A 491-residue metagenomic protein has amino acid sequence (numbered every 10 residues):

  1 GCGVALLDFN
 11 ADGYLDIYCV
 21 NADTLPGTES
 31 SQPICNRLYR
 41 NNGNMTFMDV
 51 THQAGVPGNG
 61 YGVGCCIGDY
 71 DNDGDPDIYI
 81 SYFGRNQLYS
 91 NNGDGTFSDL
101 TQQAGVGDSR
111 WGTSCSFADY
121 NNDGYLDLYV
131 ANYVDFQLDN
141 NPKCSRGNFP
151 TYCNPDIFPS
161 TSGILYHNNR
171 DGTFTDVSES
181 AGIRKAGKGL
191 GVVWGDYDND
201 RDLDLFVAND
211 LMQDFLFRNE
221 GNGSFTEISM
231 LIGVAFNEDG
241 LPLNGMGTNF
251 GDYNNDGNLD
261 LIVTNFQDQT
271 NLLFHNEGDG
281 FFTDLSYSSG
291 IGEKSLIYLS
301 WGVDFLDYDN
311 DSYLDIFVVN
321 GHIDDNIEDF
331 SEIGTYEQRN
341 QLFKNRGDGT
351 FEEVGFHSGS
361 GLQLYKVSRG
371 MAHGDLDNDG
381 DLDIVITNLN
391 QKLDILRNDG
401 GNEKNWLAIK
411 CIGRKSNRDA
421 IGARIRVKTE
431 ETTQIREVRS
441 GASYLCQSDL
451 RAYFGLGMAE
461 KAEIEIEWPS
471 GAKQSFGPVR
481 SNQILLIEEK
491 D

Functional and structural regions predicted by a protein language model:
G1-A11, G62-N72, S90, G112-L126 (+7 more regions): Beta-propeller blade termini
G1-G3, Q32, A54-C66, G105-S116 (+8 more regions): Repeat-based blade/solenoid architectures
Y14-N21, D73-Y82, L128-N132, D204-N209 (+5 more regions): Hydrophobic beta-strand segments that make up the repeating blades of beta-propeller and related beta-repeat
V20-P33, N132-F158, V318-T335: Short, conserved, GDST-rich strand-edge loop motifs in beta-rich repeat architectures
R37-N41, T161-N168, R218, F274-H275 (+1 more regions): Beta-propeller blade signature
T46-V56, T96-V106, G172-I183, S224-E238 (+2 more regions): Blade-edge beta-strand/turn elements of extracellular beta-propeller and related beta-sheet repeat scaffolds
T51-I67, I80-Y120, V130-D156, S160-S162 (+1 more regions): Asp-box/WD-like beta-propeller blade repeats and closely related beta-sheet repeat scaffolds
E293, D325, E332-D491: Gly/Ser/Thr/Pro-enriched helix-cap/hinge segments flanking short amphipathic alpha-helices
